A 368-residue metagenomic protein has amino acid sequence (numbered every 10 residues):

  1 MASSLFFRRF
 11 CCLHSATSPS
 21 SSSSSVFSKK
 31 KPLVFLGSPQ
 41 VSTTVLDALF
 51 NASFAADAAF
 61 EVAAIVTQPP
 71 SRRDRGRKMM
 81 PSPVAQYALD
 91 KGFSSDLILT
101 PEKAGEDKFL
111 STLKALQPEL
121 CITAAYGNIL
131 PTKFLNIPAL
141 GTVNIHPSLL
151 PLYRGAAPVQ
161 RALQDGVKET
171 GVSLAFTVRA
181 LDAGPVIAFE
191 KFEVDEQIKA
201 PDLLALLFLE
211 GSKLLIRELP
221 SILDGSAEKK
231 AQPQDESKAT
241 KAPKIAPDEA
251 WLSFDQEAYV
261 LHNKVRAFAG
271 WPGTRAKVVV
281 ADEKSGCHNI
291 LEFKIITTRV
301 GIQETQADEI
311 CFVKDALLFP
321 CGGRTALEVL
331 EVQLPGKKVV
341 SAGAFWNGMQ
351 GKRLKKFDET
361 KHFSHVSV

Functional and structural regions predicted by a protein language model:
A2-P272, T325, L334-G336, A344-V368: One-carbon transfer enzymes
E61-A63, G184, L291, I296 (+1 more regions): A short, local hydrophobic-aromatic micro-motif
A85-L89, D282, V313: Charge-rich, low-complexity intrinsically disordered and helical linker regions
A175, S253, K277, K294-I296 (+2 more regions): Residues in well-ordered beta-strands of folded domains
F176-V178, K277-I290, P320-G323: Short acidic, glycine-rich loop/turn motifs
A250-L252, T274-A276, D308, D315-L317: Residue-level detector of beta-strand structural context in well-folded domains
I296-G336, G343-A344: Low-complexity, glycine/alanine/valine/leucine- and proline-rich hydrophobic stretches
